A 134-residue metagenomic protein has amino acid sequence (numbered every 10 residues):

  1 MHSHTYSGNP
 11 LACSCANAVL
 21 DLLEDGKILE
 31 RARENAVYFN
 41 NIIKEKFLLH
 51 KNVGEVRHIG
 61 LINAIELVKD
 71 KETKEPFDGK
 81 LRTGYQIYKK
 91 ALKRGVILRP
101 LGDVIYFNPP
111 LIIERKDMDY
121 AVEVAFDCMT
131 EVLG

Functional and structural regions predicted by a protein language model:
M1-G134: Conserved N-terminal phosphate-binding loop of PLP-dependent enzymes in the Aspartate aminotransferase
